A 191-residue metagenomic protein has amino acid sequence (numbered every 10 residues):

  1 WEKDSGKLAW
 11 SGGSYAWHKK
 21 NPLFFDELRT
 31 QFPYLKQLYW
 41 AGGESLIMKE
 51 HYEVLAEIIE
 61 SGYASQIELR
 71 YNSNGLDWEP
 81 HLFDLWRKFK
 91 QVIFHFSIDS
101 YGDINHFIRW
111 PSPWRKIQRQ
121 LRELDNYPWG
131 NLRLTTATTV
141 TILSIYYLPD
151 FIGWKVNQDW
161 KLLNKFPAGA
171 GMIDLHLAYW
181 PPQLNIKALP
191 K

Functional and structural regions predicted by a protein language model:
W1-N21, F32-H51, S61-P80, W86-R119 (+2 more regions): Core AdoMet radical
F24-E27, V54, I58, H81-L85 (+2 more regions): A general structural detector for well-ordered alpha-helical segments in enzyme core domains, enriched
E57-Y63, Y127-P128: Short, acidic, metal-binding catalytic loop of nucleotide-sugar glycosyltransferases
I142-D159: Catalytic cores of alpha/beta
L189-K191: Long, charge-rich alpha-helical interaction segments
